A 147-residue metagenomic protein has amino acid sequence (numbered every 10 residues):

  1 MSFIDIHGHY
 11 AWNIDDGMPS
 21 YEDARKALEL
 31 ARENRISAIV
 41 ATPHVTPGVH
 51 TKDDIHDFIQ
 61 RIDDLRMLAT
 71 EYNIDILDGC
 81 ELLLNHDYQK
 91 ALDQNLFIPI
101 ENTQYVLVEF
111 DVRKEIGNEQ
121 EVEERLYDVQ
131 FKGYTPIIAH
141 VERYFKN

Functional and structural regions predicted by a protein language model:
M1-N73: An N-terminally biased module of ancient metal coordination in phosphate/nucleic-acid-related enzymes
T51-N147: Extended substrate/RNA-proximal surfaces in nucleic-acid metabolism proteins
